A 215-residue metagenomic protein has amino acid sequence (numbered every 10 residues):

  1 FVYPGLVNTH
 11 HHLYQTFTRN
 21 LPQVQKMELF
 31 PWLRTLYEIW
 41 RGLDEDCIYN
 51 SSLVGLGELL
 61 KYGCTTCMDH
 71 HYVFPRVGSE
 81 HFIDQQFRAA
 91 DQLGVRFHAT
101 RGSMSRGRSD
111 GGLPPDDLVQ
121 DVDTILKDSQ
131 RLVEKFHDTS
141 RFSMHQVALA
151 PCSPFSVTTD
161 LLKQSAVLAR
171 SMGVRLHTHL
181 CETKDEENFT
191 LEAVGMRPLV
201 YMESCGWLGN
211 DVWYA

Functional and structural regions predicted by a protein language model:
V2, R19-H70, P75-R96, L126-R141: Alpha-helical scaffold segments that flank or form the walls of functional sites
V2-Y3, V7, Y14, F30-R34 (+2 more regions): Generic, ordered loop/turn and secondary-structure boundary motif
P4-T16, R175-K184: Histidine-centered catalytic micro-motifs
L6, C64, M196: Gly/Ser/Thr-rich helix-start
V7-N8, E38, G42, W213: Short capping/connector residues at structural and topological boundaries
H11, F17-T18, H70, R101: Active-site-flanking alpha-helical
T16-P22, G195-M196: Glycine-rich, positively charged N-terminal anion/phosphate-binding segment
R76-A215: Metal-coordinating catalytic core of metallo-dependent amide/deamination hydrolases
